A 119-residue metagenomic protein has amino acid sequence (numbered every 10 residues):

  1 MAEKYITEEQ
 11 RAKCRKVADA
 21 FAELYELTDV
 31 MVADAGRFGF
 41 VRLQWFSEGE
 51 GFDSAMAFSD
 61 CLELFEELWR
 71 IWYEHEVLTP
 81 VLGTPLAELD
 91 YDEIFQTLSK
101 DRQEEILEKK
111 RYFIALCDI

Functional and structural regions predicted by a protein language model:
M1-Y5, R111-I119: Short intrinsically disordered terminal tails
A2-T28: Negatively charged, low-complexity tracts enriched in Asp/Glu with abundant Ser/Thr
F21-E23, V30-D34, M56: Short, exposed beta-strand/loop patches in secreted or surface proteins that constitute
D34-E108: Acidic, low-complexity, intrinsically disordered interaction modules
